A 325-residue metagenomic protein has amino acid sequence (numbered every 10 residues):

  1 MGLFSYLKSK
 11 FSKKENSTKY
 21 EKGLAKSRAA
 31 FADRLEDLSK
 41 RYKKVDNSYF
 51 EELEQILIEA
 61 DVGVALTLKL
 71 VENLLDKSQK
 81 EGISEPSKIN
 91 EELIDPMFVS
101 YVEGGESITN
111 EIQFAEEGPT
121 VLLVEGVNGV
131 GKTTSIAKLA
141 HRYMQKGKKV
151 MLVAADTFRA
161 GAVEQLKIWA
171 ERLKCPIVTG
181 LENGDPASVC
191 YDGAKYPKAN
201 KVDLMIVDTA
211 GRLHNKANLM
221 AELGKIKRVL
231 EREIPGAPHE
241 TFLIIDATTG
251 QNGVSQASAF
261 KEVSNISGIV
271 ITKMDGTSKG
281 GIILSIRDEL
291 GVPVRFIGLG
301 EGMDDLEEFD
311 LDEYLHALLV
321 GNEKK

Functional and structural regions predicted by a protein language model:
M1-E111, A115-L123, H141, Q145-M151 (+2 more regions): Non-catalytic terminal/linker segments enriched in charged/polar, low-complexity residues
D95-F98, G104, I108-K325: P-loop/Walker A NTP-binding module and the surrounding RecA-like catalytic core of P-loop NTPases
